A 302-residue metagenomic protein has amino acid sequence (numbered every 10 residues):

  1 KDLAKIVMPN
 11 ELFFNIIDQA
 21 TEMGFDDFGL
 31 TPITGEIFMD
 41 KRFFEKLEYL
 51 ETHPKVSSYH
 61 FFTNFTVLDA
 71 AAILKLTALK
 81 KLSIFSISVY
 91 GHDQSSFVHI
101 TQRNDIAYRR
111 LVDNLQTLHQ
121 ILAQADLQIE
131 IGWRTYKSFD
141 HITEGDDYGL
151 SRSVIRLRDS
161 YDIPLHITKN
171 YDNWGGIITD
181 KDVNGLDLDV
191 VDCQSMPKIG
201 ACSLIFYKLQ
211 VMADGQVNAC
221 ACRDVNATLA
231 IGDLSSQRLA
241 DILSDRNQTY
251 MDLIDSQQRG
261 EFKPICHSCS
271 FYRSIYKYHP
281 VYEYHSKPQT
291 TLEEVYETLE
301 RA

Functional and structural regions predicted by a protein language model:
K1-K169: Conserved glycine-rich "GG(E/T)P / GGGxP" loop and the immediately following alpha-helix in the radical SAM core
M8-L12, V281-V295: Short cysteine/histidine-rich metal-coordination sites, predominantly Zn2+-binding motifs
F38, H60, I106, I254 (+2 more regions): Intrinsically disordered, low-complexity polar segments enriched in Ser/Thr/Pro and acidic
N114-Q116, Q120-E130, I155-P197, Q216-V217 (+1 more regions): C-terminal accessory region of radical SAM enzymes
C202-I205: Short, small/polar residue-rich loop motifs at catalytic or cofactor-binding pockets
V211-M212: Short, acidic, Ser/Thr-enriched surface-loop or helix-capping motifs
L299-A302: Iron-sulfur (Fe-S) cluster-binding modules
